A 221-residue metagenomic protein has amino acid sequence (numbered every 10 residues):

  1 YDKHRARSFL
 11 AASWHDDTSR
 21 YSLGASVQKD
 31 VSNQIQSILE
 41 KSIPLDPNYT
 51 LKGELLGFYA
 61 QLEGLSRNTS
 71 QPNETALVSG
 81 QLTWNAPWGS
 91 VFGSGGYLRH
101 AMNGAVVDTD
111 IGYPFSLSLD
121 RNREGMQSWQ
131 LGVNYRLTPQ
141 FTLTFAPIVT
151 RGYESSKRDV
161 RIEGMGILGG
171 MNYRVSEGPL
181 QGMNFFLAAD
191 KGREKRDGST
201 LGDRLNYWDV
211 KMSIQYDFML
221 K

Functional and structural regions predicted by a protein language model:
D2-H4, V31-N33, P72-A76, R121-G125 (+2 more regions): Short sequence motifs at beta-strands and strand-loop junctions characteristic of Gram-negative outer-membrane
A6-L10, I35-L39, L45, A76-G80 (+3 more regions): Hydrophobic, lipid-facing positions within transmembrane beta-strands of outer-membrane proteins
H15-G24, D30, I38-Y153: Detector for outer-membrane/organellar transmembrane beta-barrel domains, recognizing the amphipathic beta-strand
N68-S70, S156-D159, D197-G202: Flexible, solvent-exposed loop segments that connect beta-strands
N103-A105, N122, S176-M183, L220-K221: Outer-membrane beta-barrel biogenesis signature
D108-Y113, V160-G166, L201-D209: Flexible, surface-exposed loop regions and adjacent strand-edge segments of Gram-negative outer-membrane beta-barrel
A146, R161-N172: A C-terminal functional module that forms or caps the active site or interfaces directly with catalytic machinery
G169-V175, R204-K221: Outer-membrane beta-barrel "beta-signal"
